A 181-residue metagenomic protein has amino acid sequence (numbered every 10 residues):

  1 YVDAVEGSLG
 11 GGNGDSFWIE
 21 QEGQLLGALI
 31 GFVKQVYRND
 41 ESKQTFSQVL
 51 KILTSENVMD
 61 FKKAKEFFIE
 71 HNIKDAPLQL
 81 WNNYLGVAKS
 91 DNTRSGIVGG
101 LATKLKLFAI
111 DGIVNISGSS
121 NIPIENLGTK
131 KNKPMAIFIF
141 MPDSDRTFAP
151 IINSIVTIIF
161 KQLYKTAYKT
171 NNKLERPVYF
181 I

Functional and structural regions predicted by a protein language model:
Y1-I181: P-loop NTPase motor domains
